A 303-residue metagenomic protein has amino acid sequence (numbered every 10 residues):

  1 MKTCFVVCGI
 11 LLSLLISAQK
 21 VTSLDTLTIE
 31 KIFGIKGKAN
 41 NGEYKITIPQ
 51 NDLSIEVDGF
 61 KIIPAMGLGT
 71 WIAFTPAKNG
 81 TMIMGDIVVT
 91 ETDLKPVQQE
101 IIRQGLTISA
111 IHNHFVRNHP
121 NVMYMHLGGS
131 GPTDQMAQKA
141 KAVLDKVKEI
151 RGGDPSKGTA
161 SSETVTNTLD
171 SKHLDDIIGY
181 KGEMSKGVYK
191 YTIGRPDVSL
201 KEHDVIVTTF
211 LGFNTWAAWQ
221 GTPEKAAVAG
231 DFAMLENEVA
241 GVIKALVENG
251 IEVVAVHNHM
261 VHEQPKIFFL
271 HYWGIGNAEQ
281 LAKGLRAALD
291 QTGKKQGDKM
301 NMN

Functional and structural regions predicted by a protein language model:
M1-C4: Positively charged n-region of N-terminal signal peptides that target proteins for export
S13-A18: N-terminal signal peptide c-region/cleavage motif recognized by signal peptidases
Q19-N121, G128-I267, W273-N303: Long, contiguous binding/interaction regions
